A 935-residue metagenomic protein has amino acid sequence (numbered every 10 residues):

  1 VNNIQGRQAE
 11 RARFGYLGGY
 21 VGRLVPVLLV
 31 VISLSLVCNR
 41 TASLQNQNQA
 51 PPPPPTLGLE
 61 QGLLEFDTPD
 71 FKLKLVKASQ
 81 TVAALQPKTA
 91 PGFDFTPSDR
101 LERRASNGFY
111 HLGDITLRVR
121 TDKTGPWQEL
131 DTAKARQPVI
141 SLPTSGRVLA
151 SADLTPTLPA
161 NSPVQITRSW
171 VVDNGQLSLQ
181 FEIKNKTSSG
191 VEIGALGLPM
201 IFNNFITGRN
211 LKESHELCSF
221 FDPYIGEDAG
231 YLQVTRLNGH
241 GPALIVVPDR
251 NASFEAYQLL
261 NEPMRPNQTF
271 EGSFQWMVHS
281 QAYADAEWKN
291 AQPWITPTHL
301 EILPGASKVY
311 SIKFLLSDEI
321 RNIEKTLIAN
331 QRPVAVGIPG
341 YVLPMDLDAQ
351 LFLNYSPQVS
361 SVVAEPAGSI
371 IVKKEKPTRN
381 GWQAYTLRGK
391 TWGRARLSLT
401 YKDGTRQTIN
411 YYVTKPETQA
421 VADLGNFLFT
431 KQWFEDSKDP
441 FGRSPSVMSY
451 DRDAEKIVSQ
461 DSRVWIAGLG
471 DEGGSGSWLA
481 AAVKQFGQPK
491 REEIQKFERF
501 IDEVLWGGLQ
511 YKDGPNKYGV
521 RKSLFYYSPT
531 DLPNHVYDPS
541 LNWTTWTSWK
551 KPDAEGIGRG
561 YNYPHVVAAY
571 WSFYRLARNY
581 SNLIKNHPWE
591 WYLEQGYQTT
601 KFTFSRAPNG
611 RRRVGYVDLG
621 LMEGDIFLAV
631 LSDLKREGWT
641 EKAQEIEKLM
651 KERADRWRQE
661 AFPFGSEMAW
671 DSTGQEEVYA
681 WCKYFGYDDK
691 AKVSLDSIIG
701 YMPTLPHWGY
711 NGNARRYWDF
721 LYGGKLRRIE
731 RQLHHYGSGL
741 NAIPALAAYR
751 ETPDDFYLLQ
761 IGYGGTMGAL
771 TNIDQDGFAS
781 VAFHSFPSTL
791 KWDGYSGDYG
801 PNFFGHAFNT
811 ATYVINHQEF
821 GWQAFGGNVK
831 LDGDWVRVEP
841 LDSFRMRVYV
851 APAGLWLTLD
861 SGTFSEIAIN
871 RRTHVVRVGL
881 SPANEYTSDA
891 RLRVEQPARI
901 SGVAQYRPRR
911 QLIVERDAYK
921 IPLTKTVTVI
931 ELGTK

Functional and structural regions predicted by a protein language model:
L24-L36: Bacterial N-terminal signal peptides
P54, L59-A160, T207-Y283: Acidic-aromatic substrate-binding/catalytic surfaces of carbohydrate-active enzymes
D70, L300-D318, T924-E931: Short Pro-Gly-centered flexible turn/kink motifs
A78, P159-I166, V171-G230, T405 (+1 more regions): Acidic (Asp/Glu-rich), glycine- and aromatic
L154-D173, E319-V336: Low-complexity, acidic Ser/Thr/Pro/Gly-rich terminal tails and inter-domain linkers that flank the onset of structured
I206-N210, K325-D346, Q407-S449: Low-complexity, Pro/Ser/Thr- and charge-rich linker/hinge segments at domain boundaries
V309-S311, D439-G487, R499-T934: Catalytic domains of carbohydrate-active enzymes that cleave complex glycans
P357, S361-D423: Extended acidic/polar, glycine-enriched regions that form or flank non-catalytic beta-rich accessory modules
